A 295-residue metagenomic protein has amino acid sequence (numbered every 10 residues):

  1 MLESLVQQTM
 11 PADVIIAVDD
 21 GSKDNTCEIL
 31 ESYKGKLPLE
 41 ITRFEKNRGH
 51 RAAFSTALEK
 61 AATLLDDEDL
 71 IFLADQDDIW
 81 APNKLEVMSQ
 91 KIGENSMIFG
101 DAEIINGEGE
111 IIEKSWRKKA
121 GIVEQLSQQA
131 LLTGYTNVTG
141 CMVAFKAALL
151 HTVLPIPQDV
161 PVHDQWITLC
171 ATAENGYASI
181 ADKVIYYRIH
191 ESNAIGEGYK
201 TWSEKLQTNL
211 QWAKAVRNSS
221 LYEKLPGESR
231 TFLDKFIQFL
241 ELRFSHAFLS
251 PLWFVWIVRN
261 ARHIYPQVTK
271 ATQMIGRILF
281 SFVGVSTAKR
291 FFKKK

Functional and structural regions predicted by a protein language model:
M1-K200: Nucleotide-sugar donor-binding/catalytic module of glycosyltransferases that assemble extracellular/cell-envelope
L154, V160-P161, A173, K183-K295: C-terminal subregions of glycosyltransferases and related glycan-biosynthesis enzymes
